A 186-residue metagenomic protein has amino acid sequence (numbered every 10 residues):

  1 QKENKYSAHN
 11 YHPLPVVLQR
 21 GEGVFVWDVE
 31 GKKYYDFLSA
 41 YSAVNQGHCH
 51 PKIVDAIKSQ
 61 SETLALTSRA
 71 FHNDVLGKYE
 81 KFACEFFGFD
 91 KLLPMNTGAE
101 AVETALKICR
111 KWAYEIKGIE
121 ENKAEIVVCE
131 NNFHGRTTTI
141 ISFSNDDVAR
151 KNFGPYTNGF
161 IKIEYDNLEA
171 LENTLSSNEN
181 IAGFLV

Functional and structural regions predicted by a protein language model:
Q1-G21, A40, A70: Active-site-adjacent loop/helix segments that line or gate small-molecule/cofactor pockets in enzymes
K2, D55-A56, A170-N173: Short, solvent-exposed alpha-helical surface patches in well-structured domains
K5, K33-I119: Glycine-rich loop-to-alpha-helix module at the N-terminal edge of alpha/beta enzyme cores
V16-L38: Active-site and channel-lining beta-strand-loop segments that bind or position nucleotide-derived/phosphorylated
L18, C49, V75, I163-D166: Short secondary-structure boundary/capping elements
W27-D28, Q46-G47, S142-F143: Short beta-strand-to-turn element immediately C-terminal to the catalytic PLP-Schiff-base lysine in fold type I
K81-G183: PLP-dependent aspartate aminotransferase-fold enzymes
